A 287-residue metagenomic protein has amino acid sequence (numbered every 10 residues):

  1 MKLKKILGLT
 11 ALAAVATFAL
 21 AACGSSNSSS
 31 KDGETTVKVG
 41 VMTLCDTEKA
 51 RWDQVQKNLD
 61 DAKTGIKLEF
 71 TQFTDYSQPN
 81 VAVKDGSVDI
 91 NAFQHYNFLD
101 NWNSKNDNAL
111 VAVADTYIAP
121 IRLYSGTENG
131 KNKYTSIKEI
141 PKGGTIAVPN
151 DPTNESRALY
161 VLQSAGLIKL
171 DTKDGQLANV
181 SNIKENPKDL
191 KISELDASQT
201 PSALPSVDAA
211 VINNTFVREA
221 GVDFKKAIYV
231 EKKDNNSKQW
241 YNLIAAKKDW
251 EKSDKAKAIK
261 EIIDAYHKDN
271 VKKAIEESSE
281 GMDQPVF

Functional and structural regions predicted by a protein language model:
F18-A22: C-terminal motif of bacterial Sec signal peptides marking the signal peptidase cleavage site
G24-S26: Bacterial signal peptide processing site
S30-D32, S125-I146: Flexible hinge/capping segments at coil-to-helix
G40-E69, Q78, A82: Short, polar/charged alpha-helical segment
F70-V81, G175-S202: Short helix-initiation/N-cap motifs at beta->coil->alpha
N101-V113, E128-N129, S206, V211 (+1 more regions): Ligand-binding "clamshell"
P120-S136, W240-A256: A bilobed periplasmic-binding-protein/Venus flytrap-type ligand-binding module shared by bacterial periplasmic
P149-A165, D171-A178, K260-F287: Ligand-binding clefts/hinges and TM-proximal coupling segments of bilobed small-molecule sensing domains
